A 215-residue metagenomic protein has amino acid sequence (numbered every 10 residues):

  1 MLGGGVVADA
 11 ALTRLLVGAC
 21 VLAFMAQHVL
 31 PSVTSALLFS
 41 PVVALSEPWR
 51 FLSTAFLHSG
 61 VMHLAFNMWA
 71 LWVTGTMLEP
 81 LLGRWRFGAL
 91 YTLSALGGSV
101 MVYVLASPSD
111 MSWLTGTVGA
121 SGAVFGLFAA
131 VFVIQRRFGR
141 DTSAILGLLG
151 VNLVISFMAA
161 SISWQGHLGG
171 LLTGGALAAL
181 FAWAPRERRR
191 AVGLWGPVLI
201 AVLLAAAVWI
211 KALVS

Functional and structural regions predicted by a protein language model:
M1-G5, F157-S215: C-terminal transmembrane module of polytopic alpha-helical membrane proteins
A8-V118, A160-Q165: N-terminal TM1-TM2 helical hairpin plus the immediately adjacent luminal interfacial "cap"
V21, T92-L96, A123, F128 (+3 more regions): Residue-level signature of the transmembrane alpha-helical core of multi-pass small-molecule transporters
F24-A26, L96-M101, G150-A159, A201-I210: Aromatic-anchored segments of alpha-helical transmembrane domains
L64-L71, T117-A129, S163-A182: Alpha-helical transmembrane segments that form the membrane-embedded catalytic/substrate-binding core of multi-pass
P80, V131-L146, A182-W195: Alpha-helical transmembrane bundle and helix-membrane interface signal in multi-pass integral membrane proteins
W85-L93, G119-S121, R140-L148, A191-G196: Cytoplasmic-side transmembrane-helix entry/capping segments in multi-pass membrane proteins
V100-V104, G139, G175, A179: Membrane-embedded alpha-helical segments of multi-pass transporters/permeases
